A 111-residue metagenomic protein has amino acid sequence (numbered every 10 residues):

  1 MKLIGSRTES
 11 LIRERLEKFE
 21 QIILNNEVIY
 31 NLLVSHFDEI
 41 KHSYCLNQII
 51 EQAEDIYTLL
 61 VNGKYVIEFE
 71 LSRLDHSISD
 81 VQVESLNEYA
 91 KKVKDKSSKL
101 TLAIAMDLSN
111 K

Functional and structural regions predicted by a protein language model:
M1-I56: Anionic N-terminal interaction surfaces
Q48-T58, N62-K111: Phosphoinositide-binding peripheral membrane targeting modules
